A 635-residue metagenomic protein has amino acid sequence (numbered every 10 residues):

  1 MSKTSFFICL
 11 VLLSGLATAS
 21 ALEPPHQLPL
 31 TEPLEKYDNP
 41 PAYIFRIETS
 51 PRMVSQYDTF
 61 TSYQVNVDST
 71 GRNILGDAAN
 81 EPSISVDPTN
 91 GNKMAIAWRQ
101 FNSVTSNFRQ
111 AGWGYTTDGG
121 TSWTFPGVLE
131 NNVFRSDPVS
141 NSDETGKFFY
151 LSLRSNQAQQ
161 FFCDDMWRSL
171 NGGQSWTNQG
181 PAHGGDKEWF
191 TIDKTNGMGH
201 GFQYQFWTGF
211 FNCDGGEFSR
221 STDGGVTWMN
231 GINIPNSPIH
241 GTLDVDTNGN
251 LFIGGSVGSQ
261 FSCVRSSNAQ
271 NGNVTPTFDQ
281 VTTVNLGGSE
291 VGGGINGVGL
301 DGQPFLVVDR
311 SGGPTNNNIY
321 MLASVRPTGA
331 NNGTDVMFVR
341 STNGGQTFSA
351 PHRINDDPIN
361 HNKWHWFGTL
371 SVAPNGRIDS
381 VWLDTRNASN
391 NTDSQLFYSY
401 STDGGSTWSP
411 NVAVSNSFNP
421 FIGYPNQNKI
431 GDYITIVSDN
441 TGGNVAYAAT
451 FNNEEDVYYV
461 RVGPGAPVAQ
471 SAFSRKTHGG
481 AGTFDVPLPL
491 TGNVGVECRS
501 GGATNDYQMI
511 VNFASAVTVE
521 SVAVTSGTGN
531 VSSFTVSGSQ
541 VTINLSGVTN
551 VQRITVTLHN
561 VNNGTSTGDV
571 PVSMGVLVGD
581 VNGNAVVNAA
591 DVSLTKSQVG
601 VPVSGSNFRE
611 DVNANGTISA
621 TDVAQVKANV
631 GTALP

Functional and structural regions predicted by a protein language model:
M1-F7: Bacterial N-terminal signal peptides that target proteins for export
I8-A17: Bacterial N-terminal signal peptides
L22-G465: C-terminal PAP-associated
S83, F108-A111, Y115, G185 (+6 more regions): Extracytoplasmic/secreted proteins, especially bacterial periplasmic and envelope-associated proteins
T89, G299, P314, A373 (+7 more regions): Surface-exposed coil/turn segments at beta-strand junctions on protein surfaces, enriched
G258, A514-A516, V548: Short glycine/proline-centered coil/turn motifs in the loop regions of extracellular beta-sandwich domains
S471-G501, M509, S521-V522, T528 (+1 more regions): Cellulosome-associated attachment modules in secreted, modular CAZymes
D506, A514-E520: Short proline/glycine-enriched turn/loop motifs at strand-loop junctions of beta-rich domains
